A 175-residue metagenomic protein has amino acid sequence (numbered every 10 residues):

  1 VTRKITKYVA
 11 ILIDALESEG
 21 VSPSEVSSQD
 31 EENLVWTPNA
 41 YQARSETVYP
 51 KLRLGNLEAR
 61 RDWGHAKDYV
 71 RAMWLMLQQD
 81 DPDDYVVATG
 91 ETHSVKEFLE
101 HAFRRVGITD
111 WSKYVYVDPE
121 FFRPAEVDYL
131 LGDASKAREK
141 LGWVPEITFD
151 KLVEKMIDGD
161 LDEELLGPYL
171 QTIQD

Functional and structural regions predicted by a protein language model:
V1-D175: C-terminal substrate-binding subdomain of Rossmann-fold SDR/epimerase-dehydratase oxidoreductases
